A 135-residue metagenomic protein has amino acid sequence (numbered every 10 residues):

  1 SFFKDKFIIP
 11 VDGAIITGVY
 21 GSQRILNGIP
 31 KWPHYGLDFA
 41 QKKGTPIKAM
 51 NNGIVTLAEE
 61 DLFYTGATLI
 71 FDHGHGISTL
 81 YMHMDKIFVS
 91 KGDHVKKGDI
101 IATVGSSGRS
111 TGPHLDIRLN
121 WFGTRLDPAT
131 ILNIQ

Functional and structural regions predicted by a protein language model:
S1-K6, G13: Surface-exposed beta-loop interaction hotspot
P10-Q135: Catalytic cores of peptidoglycan-degrading enzymes
